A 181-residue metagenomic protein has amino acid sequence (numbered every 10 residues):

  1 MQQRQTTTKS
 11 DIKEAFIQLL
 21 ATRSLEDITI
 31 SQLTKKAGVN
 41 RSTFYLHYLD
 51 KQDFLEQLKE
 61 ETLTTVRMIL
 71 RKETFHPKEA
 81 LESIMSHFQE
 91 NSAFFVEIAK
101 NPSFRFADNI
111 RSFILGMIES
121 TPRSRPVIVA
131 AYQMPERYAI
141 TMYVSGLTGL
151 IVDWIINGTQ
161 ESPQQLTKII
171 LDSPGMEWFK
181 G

Functional and structural regions predicted by a protein language model:
M1-R23, D27, Q32: Basic, helix-initiating cap at the start of DNA-binding domains
S10-Q18, D53-E79, S83-S86, N101 (+1 more regions): Alpha-helical structural segments
I12, Q32-K36, F44, F88: Append "Primarily bacterial transcriptional regulators
A21-L25, G38-E56: HTH DNA-binding helix-turn interface
K78-A93, D108, T141, G149 (+1 more regions): Amphipathic alpha-helical segments that line or abut small-molecule/effector binding pockets and mediate allosteric
F104-V129, M134-G149, F179: Amphipathic alpha-helical packing segments from all-alpha helical-bundle domains
S145, D153-G181: C-terminal peripheral helix-coil segments that are non-catalytic and often amphipathic
